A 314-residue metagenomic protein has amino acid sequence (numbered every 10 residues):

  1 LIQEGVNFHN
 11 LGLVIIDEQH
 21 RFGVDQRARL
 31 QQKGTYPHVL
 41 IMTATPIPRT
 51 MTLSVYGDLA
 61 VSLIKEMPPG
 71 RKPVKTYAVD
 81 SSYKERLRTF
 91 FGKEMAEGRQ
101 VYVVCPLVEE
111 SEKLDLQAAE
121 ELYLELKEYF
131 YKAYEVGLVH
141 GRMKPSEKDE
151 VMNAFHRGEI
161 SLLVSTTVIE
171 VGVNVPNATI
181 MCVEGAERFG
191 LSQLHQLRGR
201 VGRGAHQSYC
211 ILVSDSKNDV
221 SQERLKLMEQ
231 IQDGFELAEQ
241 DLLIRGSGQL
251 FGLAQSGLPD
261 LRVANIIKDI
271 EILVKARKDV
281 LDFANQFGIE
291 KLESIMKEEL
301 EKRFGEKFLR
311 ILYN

Functional and structural regions predicted by a protein language model:
L1-K226, N314: Inter-lobe coupling/hinge segments of SF2-like helicase ATPases
N153-L162, I169-P176, M181-E184, G199 (+3 more regions): Accessory helical-bundle/CTD segments and flexible terminal tails appended to RecA-like ATPase motors
